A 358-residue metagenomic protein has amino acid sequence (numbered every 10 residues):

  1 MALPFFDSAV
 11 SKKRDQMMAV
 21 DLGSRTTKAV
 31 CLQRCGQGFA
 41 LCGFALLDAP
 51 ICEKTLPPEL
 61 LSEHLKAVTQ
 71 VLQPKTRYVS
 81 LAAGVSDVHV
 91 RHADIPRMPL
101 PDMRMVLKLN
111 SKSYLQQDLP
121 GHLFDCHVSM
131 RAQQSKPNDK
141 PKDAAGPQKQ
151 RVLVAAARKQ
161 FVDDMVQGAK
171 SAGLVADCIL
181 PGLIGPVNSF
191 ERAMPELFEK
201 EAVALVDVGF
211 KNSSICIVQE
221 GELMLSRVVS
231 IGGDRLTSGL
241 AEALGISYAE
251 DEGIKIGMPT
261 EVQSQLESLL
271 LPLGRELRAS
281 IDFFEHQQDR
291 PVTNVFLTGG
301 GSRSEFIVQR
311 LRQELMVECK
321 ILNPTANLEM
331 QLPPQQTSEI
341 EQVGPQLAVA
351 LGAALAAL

Functional and structural regions predicted by a protein language model:
M1-L358: Hydrophobic/aromatic-enriched cytosolic interaction surfaces used to assemble or bind macromolecules
